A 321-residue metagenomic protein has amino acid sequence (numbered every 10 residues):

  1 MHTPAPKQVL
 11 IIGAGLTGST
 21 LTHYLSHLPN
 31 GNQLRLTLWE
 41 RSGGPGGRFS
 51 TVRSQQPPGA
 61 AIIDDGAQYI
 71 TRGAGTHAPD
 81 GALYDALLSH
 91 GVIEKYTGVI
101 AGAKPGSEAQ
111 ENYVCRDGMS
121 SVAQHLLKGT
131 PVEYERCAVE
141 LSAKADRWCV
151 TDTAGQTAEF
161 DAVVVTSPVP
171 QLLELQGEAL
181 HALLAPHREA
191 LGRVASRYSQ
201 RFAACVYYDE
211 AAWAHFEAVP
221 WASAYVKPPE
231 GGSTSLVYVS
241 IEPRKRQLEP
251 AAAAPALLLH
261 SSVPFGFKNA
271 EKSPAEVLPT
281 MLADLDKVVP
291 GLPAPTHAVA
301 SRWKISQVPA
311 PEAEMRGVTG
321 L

Functional and structural regions predicted by a protein language model:
H2-T17: Beta1/beta-strand and adjacent pyrophosphate-binding region of the FAD-binding site in flavoprotein oxidoreductases
S26-Q55: Glycine-rich FAD pyrophosphate-binding loop
H27, G46, Q55-A60, T157-S223 (+1 more regions): Central helical "cap/lid" subdomain
G44, R48-T51, Q55-E94: Conserved FAD-binding subdomain of flavin-dependent enzymes
G44, T51, A252-L321: Conserved flavin/dinucleotide-binding core of flavoenzymes
Y69-A78, A101-L127, E271-T280: Short beta-strand to alpha-helix junction loop
Y134-C149: A conserved short coil-to-beta-strand element within the FAD-binding core of flavoproteins
S199, C205-N269, T280, D284-V289: Active-site substrate-recognition segment that forms the wall of the catalytic cavity or substrate channel
